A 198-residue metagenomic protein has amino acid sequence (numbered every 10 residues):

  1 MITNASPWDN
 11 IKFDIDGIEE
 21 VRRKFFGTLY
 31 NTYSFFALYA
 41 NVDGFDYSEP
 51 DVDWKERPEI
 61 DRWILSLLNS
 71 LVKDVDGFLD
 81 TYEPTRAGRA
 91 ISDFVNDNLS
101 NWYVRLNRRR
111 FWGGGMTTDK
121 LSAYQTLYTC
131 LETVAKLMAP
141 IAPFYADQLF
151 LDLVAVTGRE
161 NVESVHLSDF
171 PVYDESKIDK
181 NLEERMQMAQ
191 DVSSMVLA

Functional and structural regions predicted by a protein language model:
M1-K55, V156-N161: Catalytic adenosine-cofactor/nucleotide-binding cores of aminoacyl-tRNA synthetases and other
M1-Y30, I64-S92, S194-L197: Residue patterns forming the tRNA-binding/recognition surfaces of aminoacyl-tRNA synthetases and related DALR
T3-S6, D16-I18, N41, P84 (+5 more regions): An acidic- and aromatic-residue-enriched active-site/binding cleft used to recognize and process polar
I11-D14, Y103-R108: Short amphipathic alpha-helical interface patches used for protein-protein assembly/oligomerization
F13-F36, R89-S92, Y124-D147, L151: Structured ligand/cofactor/substrate-binding pocket environments in proteins
D43-K73, R105-M195: Acidic, turn-prone loop/beta-hairpin segments
V95-N96: Hydrophobic residues within the alpha-helices of tandem HEAT/HEAT-like
